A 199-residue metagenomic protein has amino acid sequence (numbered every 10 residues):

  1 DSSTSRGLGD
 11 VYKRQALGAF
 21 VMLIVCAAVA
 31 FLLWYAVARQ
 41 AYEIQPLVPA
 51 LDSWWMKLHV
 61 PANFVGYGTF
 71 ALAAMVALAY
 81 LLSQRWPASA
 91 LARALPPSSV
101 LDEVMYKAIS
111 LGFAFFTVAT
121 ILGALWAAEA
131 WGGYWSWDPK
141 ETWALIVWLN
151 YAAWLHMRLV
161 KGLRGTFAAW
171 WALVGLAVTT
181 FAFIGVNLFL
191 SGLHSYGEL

Functional and structural regions predicted by a protein language model:
D1-Y12: Single conserved hydrophobic/aromatic residue that forms the stacking wall/gate of nucleotide- or nucleobase-binding
R6, P61-A79, L145-M157: Hydrophobic cores of alpha-helical transmembrane segments in multi-pass inner/ER membrane proteins, independent
D10-A19, H156-W170: Membrane-helix interface "capping/anchor" motifs
D10-A19, L33-P46: Transmembrane alpha-helix boundary signature
F20-I24, L91-T117, F167-I184: Interfacial and helix-entry/exit segments of alpha-helical transmembrane bundles in multi-pass inner-membrane proteins
V48-G66, V100-Y106, Y134-A144, L199: Short aromatic-rich membrane-water interface segments that cap or initiate transmembrane helices in multi-pass membrane
V65-S89, F115-I121: Transmembrane alpha-helix/helix-exit interface in multi-pass inner-membrane proteins
I184-L199: Juxtamembrane boundary at the C-terminal end of a transmembrane helix
